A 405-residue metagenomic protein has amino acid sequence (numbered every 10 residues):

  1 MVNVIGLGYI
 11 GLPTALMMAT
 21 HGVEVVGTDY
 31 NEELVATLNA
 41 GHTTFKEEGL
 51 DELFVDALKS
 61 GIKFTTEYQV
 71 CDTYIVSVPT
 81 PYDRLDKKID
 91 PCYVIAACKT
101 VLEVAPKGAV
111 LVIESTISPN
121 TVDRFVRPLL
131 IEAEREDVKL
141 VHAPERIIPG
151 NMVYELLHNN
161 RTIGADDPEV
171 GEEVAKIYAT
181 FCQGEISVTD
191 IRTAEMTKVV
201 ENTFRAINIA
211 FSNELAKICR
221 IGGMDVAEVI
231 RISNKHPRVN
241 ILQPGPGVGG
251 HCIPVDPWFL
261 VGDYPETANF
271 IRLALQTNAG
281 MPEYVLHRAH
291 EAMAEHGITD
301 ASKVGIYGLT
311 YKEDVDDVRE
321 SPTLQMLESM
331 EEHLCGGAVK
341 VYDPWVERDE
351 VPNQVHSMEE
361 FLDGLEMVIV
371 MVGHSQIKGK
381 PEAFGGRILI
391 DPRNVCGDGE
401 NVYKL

Functional and structural regions predicted by a protein language model:
M1-L405: Structural/interface elements that position substrates and couple domains in central-metabolism enzymes
